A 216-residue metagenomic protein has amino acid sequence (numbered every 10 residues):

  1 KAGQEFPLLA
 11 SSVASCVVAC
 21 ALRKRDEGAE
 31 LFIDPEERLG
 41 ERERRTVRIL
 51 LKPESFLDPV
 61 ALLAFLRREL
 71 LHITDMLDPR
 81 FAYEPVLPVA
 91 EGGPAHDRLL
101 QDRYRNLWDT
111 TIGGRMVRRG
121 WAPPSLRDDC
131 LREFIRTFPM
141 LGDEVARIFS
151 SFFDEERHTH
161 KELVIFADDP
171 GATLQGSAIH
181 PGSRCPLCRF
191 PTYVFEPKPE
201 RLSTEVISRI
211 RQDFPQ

Functional and structural regions predicted by a protein language model:
K1-R45, R98, R119-G120: Auxiliary, metal-adjacent structural segments of Zn-dependent hydrolase domains
R48-S55, L70: Long acidic/polar interaction regions in large eukaryotic complex-forming proteins
E54-D58, L62, H96-L107, G176: Conserved aromatic-histidine-acidic binding/catalytic patches
V60-F81: Active-site recognition of the HExxH zinc-binding catalytic motif
L63, L107-T111, P124: Amphipathic alpha-helical protein-interaction segments
M76-T110: Post-HEXXH active-site segment of zinc metalloproteases
M116-E133: Short helix/loop segments within enzyme catalytic domains that coordinate or immediately flank catalytic cofactors
D128-Q216: Pan-zinc metallopeptidase signature
